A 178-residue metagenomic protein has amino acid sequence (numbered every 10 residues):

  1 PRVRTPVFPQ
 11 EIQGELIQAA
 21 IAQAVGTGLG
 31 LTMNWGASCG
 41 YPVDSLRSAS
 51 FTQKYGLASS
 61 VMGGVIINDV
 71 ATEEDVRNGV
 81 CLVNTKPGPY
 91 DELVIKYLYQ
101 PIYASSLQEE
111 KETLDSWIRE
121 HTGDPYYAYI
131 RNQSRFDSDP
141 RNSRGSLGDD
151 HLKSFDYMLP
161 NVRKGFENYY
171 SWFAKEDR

Functional and structural regions predicted by a protein language model:
P1-V3, R178: Intrinsic structural disorder
V3-A22: Short pre-active-site segment immediately N-terminal to the catalytic Zn-binding motif
Q13, L31, C39-G40: Active-site and adjacent substrate-binding regions of carbohydrate-active enzymes
Q18-N34: Active-site recognition of the HExxH zinc-binding catalytic motif
S38-G40, D44-R178: Conserved catalytic/binding loops enriched for acidic/polar residues
